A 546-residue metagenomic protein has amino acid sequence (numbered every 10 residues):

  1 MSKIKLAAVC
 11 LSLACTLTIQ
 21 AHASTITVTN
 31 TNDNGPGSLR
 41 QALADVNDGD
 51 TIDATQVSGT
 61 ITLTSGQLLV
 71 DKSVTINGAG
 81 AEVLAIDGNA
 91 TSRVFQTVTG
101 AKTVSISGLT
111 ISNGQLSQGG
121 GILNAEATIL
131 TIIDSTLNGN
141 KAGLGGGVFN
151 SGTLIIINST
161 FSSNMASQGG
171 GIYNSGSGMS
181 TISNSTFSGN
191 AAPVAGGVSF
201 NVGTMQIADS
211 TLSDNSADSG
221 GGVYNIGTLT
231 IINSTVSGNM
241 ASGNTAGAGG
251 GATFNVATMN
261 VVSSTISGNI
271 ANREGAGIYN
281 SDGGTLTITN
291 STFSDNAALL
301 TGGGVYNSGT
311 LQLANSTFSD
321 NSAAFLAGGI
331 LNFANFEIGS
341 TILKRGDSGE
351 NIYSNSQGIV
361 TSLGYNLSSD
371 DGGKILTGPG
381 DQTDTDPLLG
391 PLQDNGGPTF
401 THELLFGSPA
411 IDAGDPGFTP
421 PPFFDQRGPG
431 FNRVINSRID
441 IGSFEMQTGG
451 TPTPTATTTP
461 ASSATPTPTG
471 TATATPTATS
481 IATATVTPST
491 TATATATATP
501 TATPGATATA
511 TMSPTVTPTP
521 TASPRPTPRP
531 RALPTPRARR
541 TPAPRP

Functional and structural regions predicted by a protein language model:
M1-S24: Sec-dependent, cleavable N-terminal signal peptides
I19-Q118, N124-E126, L130, G329 (+1 more regions): N-terminal, post-signal-peptide segments of secreted/periplasmic proteins
T25, T31, T75, T110 (+19 more regions): Ser/Thr-centric signal marking residues that sit in or immediately flank functional binding/regulatory motifs
V28, A42, I76, F95 (+17 more regions): Extracellular/surface recognition and adhesion modules
I129-L137, N150-Q168, Y173-A195, S199-D218 (+4 more regions): Predominantly extracellular beta-rich ligand-binding scaffolds that present long acidic/polar faces for carbohydrate
L144, L299-L300, L533: Leucine-biased recognition of intrinsically disordered, low-complexity hydrophobic segments
G176, G247, G283, G449-G450 (+2 more regions): Residue-identity detector for glycine
T451-R545: Ser/Thr-rich, Proline-interspersed low-complexity disordered segments
